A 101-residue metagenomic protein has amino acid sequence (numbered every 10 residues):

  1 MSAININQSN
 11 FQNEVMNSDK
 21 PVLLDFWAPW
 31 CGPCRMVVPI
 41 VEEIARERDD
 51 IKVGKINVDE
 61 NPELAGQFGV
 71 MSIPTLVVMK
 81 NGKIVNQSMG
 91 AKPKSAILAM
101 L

Functional and structural regions predicted by a protein language model:
S2, N7, W27, K52-G54: Conserved Rossmann-like nucleotide-binding pocket used by diverse enzymes that bind dinucleotide cofactors
A3-V22, P62: A short beta-strand-turn-helix
F11, L24, V41, N57 (+1 more regions): Residue-level signature of catalytic and energy-coupling elements of molecular machines, predominantly ATP/GTP-dependent
D19-K20, F26-W30, S72: Short pre-active-site segment immediately N-terminal to redox-active cysteine/selenocysteine motifs in thiol-based
D19-P21, M36-I56, E60-P62: Conserved helix-turn-beta segment immediately C-terminal to the redox Cys motif in thioredoxin-like folds
V22, F68-V77, K92-S95: Structural micro-motif
F26-I40: Conserved redox-active cysteine motifs that mediate thiol-disulfide chemistry, especially di-cysteine Cys-X(1-2)-Cys
V77-L101: Non-catalytic, surface beta->alpha helical segment in thiol-disulfide oxidoreductase systems
